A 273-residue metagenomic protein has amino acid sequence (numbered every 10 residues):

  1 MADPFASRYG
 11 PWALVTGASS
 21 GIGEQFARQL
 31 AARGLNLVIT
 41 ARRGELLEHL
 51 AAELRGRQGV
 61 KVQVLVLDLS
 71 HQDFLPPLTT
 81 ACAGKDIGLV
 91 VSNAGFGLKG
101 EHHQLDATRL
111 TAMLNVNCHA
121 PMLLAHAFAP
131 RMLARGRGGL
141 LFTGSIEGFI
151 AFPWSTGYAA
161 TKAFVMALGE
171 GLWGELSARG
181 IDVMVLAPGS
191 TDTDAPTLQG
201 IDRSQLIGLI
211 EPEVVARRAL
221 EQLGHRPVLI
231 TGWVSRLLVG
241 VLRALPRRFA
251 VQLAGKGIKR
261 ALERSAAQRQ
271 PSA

Functional and structural regions predicted by a protein language model:
W12, S19-S20: Conserved glycine-rich cofactor-binding loop
R33-L50: Conserved glycine-rich Rossmann-like NAD(P)H-binding loop of the short-chain dehydrogenase/reductase
N93-L98: Conserved NAD(P)H cofactor-binding loop of Rossmann-fold oxidoreductase domains
E101-L114: Substrate-binding pocket helix/loop in short-chain dehydrogenase/reductase
A125, T161: Active-site helix of classical SDR
S145: Residue(s) in the substrate-gating loop at a strand-loop-helix junction that position the organic substrate next
V185, D202-G240: C-terminal helical subdomain
